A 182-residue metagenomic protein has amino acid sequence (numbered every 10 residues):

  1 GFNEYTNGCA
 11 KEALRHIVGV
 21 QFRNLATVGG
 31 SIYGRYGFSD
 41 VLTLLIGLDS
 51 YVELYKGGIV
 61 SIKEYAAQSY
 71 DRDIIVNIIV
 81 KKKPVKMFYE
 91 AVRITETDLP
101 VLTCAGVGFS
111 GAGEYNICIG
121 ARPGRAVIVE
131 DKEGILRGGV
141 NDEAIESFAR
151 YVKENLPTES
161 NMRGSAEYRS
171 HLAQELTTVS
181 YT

Functional and structural regions predicted by a protein language model:
G1-Y181: C-terminal structural segment of proteins
